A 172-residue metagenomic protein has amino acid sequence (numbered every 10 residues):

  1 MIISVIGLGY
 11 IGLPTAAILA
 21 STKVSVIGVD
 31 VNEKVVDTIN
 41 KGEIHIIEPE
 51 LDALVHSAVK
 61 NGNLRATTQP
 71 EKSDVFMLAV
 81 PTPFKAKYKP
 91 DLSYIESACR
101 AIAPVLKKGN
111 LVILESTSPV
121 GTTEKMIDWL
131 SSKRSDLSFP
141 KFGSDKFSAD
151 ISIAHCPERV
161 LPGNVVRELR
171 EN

Functional and structural regions predicted by a protein language model:
M1-E43: NAD(P)+-binding Rossmann beta1-loop-alpha1 motif at the extreme N-terminus of oxidoreductases
I47-E50: N-terminal FAD cofactor-binding segment of flavoenzymes
V55: Extended basic-aromatic, gly/pro-enriched interface segments that bind polyanionic ligands
K60-S73: Short acidic low-complexity segments
E71-K72, K108, E171: Alpha-helix C-terminal capping/helix-to-coil transition sites in glycosyltransferase folds
F76-L78, L114: Redox-cofactor binding/interface segments in oxidoreductases and associated redox assembly factors
L78, K146-S152, R159-N172: Dinucleotide-binding Rossmann-like beta1-alpha1 core, especially the glycine-rich loop that anchors the ADP
F84-R159: Rossmann-like NAD(P)(H) cofactor-binding subdomain of soluble oxidoreductases
